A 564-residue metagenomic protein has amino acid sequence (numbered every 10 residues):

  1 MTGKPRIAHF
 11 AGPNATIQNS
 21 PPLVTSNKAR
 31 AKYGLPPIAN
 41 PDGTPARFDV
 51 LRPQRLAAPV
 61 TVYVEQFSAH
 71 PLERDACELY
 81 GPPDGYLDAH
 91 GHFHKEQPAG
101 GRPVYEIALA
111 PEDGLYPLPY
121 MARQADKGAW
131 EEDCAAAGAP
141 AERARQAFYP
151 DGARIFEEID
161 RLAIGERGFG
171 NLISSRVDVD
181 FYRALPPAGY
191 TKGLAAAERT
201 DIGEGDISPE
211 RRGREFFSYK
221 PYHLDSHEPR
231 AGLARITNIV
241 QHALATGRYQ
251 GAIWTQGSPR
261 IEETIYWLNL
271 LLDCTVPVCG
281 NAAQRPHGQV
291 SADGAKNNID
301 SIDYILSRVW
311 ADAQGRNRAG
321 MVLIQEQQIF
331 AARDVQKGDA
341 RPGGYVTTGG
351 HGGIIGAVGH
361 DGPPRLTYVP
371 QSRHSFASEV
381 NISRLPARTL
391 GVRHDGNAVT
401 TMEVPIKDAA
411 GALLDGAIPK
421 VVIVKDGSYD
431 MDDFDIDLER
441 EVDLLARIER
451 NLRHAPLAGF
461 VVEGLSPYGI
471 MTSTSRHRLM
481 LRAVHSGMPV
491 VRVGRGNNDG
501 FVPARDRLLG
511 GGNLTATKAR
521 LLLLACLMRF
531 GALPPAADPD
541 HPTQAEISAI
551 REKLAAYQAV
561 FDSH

Functional and structural regions predicted by a protein language model:
T2-H564: Active-site histidine-anchored catalytic micro-motif
